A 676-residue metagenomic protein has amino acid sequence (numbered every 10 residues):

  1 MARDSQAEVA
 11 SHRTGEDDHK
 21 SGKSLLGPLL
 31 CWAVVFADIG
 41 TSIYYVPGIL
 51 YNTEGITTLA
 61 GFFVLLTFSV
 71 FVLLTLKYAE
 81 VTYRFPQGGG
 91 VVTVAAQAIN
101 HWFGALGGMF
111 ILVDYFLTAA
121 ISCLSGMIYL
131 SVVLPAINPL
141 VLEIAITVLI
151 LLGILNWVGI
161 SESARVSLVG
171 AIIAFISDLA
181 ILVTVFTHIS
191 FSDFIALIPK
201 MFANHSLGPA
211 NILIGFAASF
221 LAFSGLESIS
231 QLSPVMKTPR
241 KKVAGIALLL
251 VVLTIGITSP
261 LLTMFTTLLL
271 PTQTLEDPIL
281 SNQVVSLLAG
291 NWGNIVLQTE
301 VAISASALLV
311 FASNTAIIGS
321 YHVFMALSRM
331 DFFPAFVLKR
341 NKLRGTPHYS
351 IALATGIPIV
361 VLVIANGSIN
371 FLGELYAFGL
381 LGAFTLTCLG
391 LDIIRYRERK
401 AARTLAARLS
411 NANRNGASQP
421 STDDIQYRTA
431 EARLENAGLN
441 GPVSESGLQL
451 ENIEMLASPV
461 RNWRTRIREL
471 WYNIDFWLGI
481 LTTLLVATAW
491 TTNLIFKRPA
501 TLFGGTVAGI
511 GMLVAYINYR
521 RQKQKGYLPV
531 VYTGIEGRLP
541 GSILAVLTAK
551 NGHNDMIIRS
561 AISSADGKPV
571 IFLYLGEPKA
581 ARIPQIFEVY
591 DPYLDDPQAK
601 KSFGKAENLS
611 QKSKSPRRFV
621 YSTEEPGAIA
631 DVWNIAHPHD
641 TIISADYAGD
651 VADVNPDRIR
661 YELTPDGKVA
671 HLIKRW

Functional and structural regions predicted by a protein language model:
M1-V46, L76, A96-A98, A210-N211: Membrane-interface "cap" regions at the ends of multi-pass membrane proteins
D17, S21, L168-G225, Q231 (+5 more regions): Helix-loop-helix junctions that connect adjacent transmembrane segments in multi-pass membrane transporters
P47-F110, L117-V148, V252-G256, P260: Extracellular loop-to-transmembrane helix junctions
G90, N100, A247-S313, V337-S368: TM-loop-TM module centered on a large, flexible mid-protein loop between adjacent transmembrane helices in multi-pass
H101-G104, P139-T147, K237-T258, V296 (+8 more regions): Loop-to-transmembrane helix boundary motifs in multi-pass membrane proteins
V141-H188, A247-V251, T315, G373-L386 (+1 more regions): Membrane-interface loop-to-helix entry segments
V166, F336-Y349, T387-F496: C-terminal membrane-solvent junction of multi-pass transporters and transport-like membrane proteins
L539-Y593, S602, R618-F619: Small/aliphatic-rich secondary-structure junction motif
